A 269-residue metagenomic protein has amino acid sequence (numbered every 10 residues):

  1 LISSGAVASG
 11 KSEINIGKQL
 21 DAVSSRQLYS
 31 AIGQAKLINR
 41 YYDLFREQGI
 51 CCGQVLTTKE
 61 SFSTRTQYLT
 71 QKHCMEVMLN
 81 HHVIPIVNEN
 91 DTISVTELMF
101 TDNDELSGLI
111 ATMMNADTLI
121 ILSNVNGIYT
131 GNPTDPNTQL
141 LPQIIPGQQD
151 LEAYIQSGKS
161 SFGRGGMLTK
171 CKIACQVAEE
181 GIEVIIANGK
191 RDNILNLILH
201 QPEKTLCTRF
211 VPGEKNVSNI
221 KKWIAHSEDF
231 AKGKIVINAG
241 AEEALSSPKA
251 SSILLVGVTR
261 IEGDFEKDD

Functional and structural regions predicted by a protein language model:
I2-D269: C-terminal catalytic "cap/lid" subdomain
